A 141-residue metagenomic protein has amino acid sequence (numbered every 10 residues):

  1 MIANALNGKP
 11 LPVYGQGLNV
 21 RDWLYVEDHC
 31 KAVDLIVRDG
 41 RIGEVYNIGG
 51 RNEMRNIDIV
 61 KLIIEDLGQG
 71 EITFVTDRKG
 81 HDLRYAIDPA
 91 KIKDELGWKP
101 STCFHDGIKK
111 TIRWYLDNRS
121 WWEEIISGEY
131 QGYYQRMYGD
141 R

Functional and structural regions predicted by a protein language model:
I2-R141: C-terminal substrate-binding subdomain of Rossmann-fold SDR/epimerase-dehydratase oxidoreductases
